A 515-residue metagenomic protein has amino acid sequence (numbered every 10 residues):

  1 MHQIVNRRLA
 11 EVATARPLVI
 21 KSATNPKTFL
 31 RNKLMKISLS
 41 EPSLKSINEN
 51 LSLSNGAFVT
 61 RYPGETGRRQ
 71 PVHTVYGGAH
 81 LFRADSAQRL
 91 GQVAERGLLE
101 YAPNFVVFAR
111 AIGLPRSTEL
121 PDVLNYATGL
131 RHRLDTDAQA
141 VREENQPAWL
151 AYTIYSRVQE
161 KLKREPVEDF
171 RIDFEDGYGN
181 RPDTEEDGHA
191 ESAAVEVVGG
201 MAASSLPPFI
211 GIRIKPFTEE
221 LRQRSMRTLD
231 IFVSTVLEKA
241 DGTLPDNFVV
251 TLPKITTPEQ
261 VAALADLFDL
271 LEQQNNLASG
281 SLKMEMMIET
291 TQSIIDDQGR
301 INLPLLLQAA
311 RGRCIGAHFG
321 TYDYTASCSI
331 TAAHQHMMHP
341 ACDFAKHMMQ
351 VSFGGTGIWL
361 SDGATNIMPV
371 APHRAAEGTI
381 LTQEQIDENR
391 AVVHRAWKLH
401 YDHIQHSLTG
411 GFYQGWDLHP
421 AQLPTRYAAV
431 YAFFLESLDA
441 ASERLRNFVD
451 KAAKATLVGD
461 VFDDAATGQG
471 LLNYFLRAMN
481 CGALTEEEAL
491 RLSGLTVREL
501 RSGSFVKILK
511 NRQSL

Functional and structural regions predicted by a protein language model:
M1-K33: N-terminal amphipathic/basic-hydrophobic helices that include classical n-h-c signal peptides and signal-anchor
F29-L515: Expand to "…catalyze enediolate/carbanion chemistry for C-C bond making/breaking, isomerization, decarboxylation
